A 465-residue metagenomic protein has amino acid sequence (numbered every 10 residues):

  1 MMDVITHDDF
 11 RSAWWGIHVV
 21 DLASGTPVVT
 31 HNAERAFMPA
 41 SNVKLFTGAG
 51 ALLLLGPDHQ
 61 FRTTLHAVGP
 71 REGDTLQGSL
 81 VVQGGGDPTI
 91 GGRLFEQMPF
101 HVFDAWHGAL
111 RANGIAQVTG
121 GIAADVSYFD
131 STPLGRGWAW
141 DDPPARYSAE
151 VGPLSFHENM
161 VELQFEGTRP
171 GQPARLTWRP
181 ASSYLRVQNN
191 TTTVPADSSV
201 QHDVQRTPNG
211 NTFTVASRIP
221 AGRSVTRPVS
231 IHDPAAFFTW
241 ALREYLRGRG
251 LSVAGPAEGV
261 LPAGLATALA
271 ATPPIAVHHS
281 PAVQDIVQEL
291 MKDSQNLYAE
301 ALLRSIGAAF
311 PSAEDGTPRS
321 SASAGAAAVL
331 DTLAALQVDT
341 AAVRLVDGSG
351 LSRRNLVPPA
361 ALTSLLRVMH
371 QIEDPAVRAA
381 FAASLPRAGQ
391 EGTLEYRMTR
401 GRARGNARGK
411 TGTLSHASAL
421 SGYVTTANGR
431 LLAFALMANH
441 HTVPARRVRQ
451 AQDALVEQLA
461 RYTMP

Functional and structural regions predicted by a protein language model:
M1-L22, V29-R35, A109-G114: Beta-lactamase-like hydrolase cores
M2-D8, L53-V343, A427-N428, Q450-P465: Conserved serine DD-peptidase/penicillin-binding transpeptidase domain and beta-lactam-recognizing active-site
W15-F37, G84, F213-A221, E300 (+4 more regions): Catalytic-site beta-strand/loop segments enriched in glycine and acidic/polar residues
I17-V19, T63-L65, S421: Short beta-strand scaffold segments in enzyme catalytic cores
G25, K44-A51, I122, L154 (+5 more regions): Residue-level preference for non-acidic, small/hydrophobic
V28-T30, H101, D293-N296, L303-P465: Small-residue-rich helix-loop
T30-G50: Short active-site loop at a secondary-structure junction that contains or immediately precedes the catalytic residue(s)
